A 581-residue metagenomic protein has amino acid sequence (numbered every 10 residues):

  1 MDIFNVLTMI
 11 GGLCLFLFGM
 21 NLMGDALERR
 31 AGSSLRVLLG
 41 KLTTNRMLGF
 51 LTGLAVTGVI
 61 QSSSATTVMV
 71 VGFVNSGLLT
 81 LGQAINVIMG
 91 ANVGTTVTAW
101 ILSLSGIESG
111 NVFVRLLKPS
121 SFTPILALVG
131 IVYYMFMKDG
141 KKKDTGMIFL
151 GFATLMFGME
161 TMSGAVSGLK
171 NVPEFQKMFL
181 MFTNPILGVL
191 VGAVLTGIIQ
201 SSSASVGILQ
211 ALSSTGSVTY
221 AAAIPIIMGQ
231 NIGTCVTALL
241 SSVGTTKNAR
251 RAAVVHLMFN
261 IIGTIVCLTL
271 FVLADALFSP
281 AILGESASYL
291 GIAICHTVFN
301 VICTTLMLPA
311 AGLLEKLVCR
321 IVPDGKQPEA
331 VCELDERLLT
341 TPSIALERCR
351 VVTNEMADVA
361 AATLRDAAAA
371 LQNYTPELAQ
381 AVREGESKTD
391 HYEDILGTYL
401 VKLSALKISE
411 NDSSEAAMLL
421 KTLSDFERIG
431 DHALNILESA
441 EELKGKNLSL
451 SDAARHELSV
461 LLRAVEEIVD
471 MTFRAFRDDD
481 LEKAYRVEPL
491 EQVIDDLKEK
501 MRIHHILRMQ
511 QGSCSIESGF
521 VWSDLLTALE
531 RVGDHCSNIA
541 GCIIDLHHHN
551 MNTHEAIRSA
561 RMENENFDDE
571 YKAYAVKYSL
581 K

Functional and structural regions predicted by a protein language model:
M1-L7, S109-S121, K142, F175-L180 (+3 more regions): Interfacial loop-to-helix junctions that mark the boundaries of transmembrane helices in multi-pass membrane
M1-R46, T145-V194, L212-T215: Helix-loop-helix hairpins and the membrane-proximal interhelical loops of multi-pass alpha-helical transport proteins
M9-L22, G53-T57, I125-M137, L150-M162 (+3 more regions): Hydrophobic core segments of alpha-helical transmembrane domains in multi-pass membrane transport and ion-translocation
L13, S33, V37, K41 (+14 more regions): Alpha-helical transmembrane segments of multi-pass membrane proteins, especially transporters and channels
G24-E28, V56-A65, V166-S167, L195-A204 (+2 more regions): Short helix-coil transition sites and intra-membrane helix breaks within transmembrane domains of multi-pass
V59-T66, I85-L102, P119-I125, L155 (+5 more regions): Membrane-embedded alpha-helical segments of transport systems, primarily multispan ion/solute transporters
M69-A91, A99-S121, T196-G233, S242-N248 (+3 more regions): Membrane-interfacial helix-loop connectors
L79, S105, V218, G244-R251 (+4 more regions): Cytosolic, long alpha-helical scaffolding segments
